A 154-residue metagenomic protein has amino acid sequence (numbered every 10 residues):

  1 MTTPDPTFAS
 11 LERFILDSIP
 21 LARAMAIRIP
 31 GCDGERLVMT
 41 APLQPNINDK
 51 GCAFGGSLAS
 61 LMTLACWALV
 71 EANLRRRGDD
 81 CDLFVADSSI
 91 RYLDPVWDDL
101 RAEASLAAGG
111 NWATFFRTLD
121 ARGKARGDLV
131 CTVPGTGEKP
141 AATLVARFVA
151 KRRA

Functional and structural regions predicted by a protein language model:
M1-T40, Q44-P45, D79: Non-catalytic linker/capping segments at the edges of enzyme domains
A22-A24, G34, L83-D87, W97-R101 (+1 more regions): Short connector loops at helix/strand junctions that flank enzyme active sites, especially segments positioning acidic
R23-I27, A86-R91, A113-F116: Short structured motifs
M39, A86-S88, A102, G127-L129 (+1 more regions): Hydrophobic residues positioned within well-ordered beta-strands of beta-sheet architectures
P42-W67, D80: Hot-dog-fold acyl-thioester-processing enzymes
D49-S57, R91, P95, A121: Residues at secondary-structure transition points
L69-G109: Hydrophobic beta-strand-centered segment that forms part of the acyl-chain substrate-binding groove
V96-W97, A107-A154: HotDog/MaoC-like acyl-thioester-processing domains
